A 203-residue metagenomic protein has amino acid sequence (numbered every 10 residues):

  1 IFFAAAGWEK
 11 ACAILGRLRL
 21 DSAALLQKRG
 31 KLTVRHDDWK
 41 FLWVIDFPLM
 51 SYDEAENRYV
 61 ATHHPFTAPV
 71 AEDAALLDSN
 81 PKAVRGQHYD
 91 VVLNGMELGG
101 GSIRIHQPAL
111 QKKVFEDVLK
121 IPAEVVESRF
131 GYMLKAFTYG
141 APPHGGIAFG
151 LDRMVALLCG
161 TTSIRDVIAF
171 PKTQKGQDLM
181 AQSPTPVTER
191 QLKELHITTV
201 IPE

Functional and structural regions predicted by a protein language model:
I1-E203: Structured aminoacyl-transfer and RNA-binding surfaces used for tRNA recognition/handling in the translation apparatus
